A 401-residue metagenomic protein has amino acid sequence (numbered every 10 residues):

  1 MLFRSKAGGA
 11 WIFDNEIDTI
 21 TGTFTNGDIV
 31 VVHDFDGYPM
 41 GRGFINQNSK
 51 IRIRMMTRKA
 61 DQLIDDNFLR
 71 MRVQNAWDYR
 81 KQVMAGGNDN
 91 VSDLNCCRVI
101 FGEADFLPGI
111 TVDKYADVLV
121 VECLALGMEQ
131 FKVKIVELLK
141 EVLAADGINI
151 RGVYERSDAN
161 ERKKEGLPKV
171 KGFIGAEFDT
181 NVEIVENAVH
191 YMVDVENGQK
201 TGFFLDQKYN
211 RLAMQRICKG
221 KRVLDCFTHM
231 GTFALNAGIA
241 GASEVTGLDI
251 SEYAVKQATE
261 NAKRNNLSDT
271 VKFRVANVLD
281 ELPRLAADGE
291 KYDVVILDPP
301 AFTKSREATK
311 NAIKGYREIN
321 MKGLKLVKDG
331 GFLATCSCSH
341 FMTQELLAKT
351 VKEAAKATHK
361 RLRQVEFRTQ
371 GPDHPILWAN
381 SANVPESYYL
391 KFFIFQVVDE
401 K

Functional and structural regions predicted by a protein language model:
I100-D113, K132-F203: Non-catalytic substrate-recognition/targeting regions of SAM-dependent transferases
G220-H229: Conserved class I S-adenosyl-L-methionine
M230-S243: Conserved SAM-binding loop of SAM-dependent methyltransferases across substrates and taxa, primarily the Class I
E244-D249: Conserved SAM-binding motif I beta-strand of class I
Y253-I296: S-adenosyl-L-methionine
V278-A354: S-adenosylmethionine
E318, F332-K401: C-terminal catalytic and target-recognition region of SAM-dependent MTase-like enzymes, primarily methyltransferases
